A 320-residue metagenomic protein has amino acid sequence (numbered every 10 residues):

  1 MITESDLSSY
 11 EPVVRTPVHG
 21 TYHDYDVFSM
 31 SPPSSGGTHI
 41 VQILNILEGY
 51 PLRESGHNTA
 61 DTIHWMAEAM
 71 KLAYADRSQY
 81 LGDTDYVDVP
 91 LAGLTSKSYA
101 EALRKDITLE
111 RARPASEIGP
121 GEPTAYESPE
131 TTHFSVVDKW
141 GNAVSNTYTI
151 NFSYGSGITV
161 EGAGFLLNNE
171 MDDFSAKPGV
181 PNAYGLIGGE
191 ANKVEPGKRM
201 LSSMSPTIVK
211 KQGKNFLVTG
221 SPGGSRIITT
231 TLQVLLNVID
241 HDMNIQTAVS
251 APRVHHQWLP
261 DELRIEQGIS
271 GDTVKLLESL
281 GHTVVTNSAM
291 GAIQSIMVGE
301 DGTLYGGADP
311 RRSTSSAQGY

Functional and structural regions predicted by a protein language model:
M1-S34, A112-A115, E122-Y126, V136: Accessory "access/gating" subregions that flank catalytic or transport cores
I2-T3, A143-K211, H241, I245: Active-site rim segments in enzyme catalytic domains, especially the processed small/beta chain of N-terminal
V14, S128-T131, S153, S202-M204: Short, small/polar residue-rich loop motifs at catalytic or cofactor-binding pockets
F28-G37, S135, T147-I158, P206 (+1 more regions): Glycine-rich phosphate/pyrophosphate-binding beta-alpha loops
S34, P123-E127, E195-L201, V285-S288: Short Gly/Pro-enriched turn/cap motifs at secondary-structure boundaries
N45, S221-M243: Alpha-helical support elements that line or immediately flank enzyme active sites and cofactor-binding pockets
G49-I150, T159-A163, E170, K177-V180 (+1 more regions): Internal maturation/activation junctions in enzymes
K198, T231, D240-S288: Extended C-terminal subregions enriched in glycine
